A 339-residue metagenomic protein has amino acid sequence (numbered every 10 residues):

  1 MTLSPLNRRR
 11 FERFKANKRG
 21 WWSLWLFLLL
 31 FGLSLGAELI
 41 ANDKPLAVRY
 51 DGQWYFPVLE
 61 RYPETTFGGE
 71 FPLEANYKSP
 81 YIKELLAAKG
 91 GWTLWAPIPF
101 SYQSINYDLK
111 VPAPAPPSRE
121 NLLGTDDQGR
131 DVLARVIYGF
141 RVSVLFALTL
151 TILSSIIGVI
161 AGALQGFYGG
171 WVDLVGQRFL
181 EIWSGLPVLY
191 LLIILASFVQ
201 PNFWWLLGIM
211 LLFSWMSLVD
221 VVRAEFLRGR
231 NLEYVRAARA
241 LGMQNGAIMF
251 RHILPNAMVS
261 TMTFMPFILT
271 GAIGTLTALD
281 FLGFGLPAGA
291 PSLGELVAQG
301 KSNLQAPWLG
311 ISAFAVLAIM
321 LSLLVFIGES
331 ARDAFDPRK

Functional and structural regions predicted by a protein language model:
M1-S155, V159, A163-L164, G289 (+2 more regions): Gly/Trp-centered helix-boundary motif
T125-K339: Alpha-helical transmembrane segments of integral membrane proteins, especially multi-pass inner/plasma-membrane
